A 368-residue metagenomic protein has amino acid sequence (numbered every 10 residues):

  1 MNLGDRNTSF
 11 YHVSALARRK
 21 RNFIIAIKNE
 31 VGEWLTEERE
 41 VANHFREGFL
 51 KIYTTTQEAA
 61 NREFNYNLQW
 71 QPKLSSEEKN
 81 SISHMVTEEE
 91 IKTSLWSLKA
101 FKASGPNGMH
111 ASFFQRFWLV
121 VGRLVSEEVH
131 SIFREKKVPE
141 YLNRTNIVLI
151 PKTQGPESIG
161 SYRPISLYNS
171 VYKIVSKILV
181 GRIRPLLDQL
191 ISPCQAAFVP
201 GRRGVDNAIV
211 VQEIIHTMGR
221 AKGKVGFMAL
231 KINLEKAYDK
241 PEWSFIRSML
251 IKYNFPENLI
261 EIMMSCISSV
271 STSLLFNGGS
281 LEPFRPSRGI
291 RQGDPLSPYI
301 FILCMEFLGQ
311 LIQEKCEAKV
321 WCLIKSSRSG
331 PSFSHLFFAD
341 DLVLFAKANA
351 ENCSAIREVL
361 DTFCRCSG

Functional and structural regions predicted by a protein language model:
M1-G160, I174: Surface-exposed loop/turn segments and immediately adjacent short secondary-structure elements within folded domains
G4, Y11, F49, I91 (+16 more regions): Mobile genetic element proteins and their domesticated derivatives, centered on retroelements and DNA transposons
Y11, I27-V31, E38, I52-Y53 (+9 more regions): Residues that mediate protein self-association or partner binding, especially in amphipathic alpha-helical
A26-K28, F101-M109, Y141, S158-L167 (+1 more regions): Conserved catalytic palm subdomain of right-hand nucleotidyl-transferase polymerases, strongest for RNA-directed enzymes
V41-F45, P106-H110, F117, V121 (+10 more regions): Hydrophobic (often cysteine-bearing) scaffold residues that line and stabilize catalytic clefts of nucleotide/cofactor
T54, G160-I191, I209-V210, E235-Y238 (+2 more regions): Conserved pre-motif C helix in the palm subdomain of viral-like polymerases
I82-W96, R123-F133, I147, I178-I183 (+4 more regions): Inter-domain linker/hinge segments that demarcate the starts of reverse transcriptase and RNase H-type modules
L234-A339, A346-S354: Conserved polymerase palm-domain catalytic core
